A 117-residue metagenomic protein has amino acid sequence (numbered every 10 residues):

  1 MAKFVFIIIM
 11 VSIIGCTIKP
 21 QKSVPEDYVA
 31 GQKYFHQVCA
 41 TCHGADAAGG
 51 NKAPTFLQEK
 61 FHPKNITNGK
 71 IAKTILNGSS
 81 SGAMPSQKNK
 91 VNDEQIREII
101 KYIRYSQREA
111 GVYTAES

Functional and structural regions predicted by a protein language model:
A2-I9: Sec-dependent signal peptide recognition, specifically the positively charged N-region followed immediately by
I13-G15: C-terminal motif of bacterial Sec signal peptides marking the signal peptidase cleavage site
T17, Q21-P25, K33-H36, P85-S117: Flexible coil segments in periplasmic/lumen-exposed cytochrome c-class electron-transfer proteins
K19, A45-D46: Cys/His-rich metal-chelating microdomains
V24-A45, I71-N77, A115-S117: Sequence/structural segment immediately N-terminal to covalent heme-attachment motifs in c-type and related
D46-A47, K64: Flexible interhelical turns and helix-capping residues at alpha-helix boundaries within structured domains
N51-F56: Short cysteine/histidine-rich zinc-coordinating motifs and their immediately flanking basic loops
L57-Q107: Extracytoplasmic electron-transfer domains, predominantly the class I c-type cytochrome c fold
